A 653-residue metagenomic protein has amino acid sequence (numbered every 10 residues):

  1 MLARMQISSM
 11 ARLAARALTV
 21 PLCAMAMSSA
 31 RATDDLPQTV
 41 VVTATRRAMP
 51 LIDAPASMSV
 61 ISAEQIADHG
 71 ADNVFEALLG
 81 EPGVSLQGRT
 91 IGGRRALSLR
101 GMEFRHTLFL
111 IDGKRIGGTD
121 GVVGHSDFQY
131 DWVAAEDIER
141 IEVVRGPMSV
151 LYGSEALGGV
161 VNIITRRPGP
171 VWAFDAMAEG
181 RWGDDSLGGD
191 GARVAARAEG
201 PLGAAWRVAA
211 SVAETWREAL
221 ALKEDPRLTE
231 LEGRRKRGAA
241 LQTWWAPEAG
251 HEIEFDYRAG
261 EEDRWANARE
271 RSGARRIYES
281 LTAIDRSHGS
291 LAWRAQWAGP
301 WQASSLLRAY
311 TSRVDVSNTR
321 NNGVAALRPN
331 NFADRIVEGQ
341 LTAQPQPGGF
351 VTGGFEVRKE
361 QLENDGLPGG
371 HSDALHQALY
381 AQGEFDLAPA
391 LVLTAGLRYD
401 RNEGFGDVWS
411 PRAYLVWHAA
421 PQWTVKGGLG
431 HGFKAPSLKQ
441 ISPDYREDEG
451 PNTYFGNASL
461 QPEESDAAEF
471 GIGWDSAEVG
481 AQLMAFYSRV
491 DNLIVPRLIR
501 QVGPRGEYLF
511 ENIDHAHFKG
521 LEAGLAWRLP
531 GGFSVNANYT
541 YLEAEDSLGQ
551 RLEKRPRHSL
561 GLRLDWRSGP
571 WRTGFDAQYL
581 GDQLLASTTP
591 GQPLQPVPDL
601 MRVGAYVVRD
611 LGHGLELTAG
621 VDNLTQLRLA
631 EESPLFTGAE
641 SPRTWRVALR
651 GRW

Functional and structural regions predicted by a protein language model:
T43, F75-R115, Y130: Extracytoplasmic beta-strand/coil segments of soluble accessory domains associated with Gram-negative outer-membrane
V74-A77, R95-S98, F109-L110, S126-D131 (+3 more regions): N-terminal periplasmic accessory domains that precede and gate Gram-negative outer-membrane beta-barrel machines
R115-R145: Short acidic/polar hinge/loop motifs at secondary-structure boundaries that mediate gating or recognition
P170-G189, R193-T282, N492: Periplasmic-side early beta-strands and strand-to-turn transitions of outer-membrane beta-barrels
M177, V351, D386-L393, F486-V490 (+5 more regions): Gram-negative outer-membrane beta-barrel transporters
W244-E262, S280-V408, Y414-H418, W474 (+2 more regions): Face-selective signature of the C-terminal outer-membrane beta-barrel domain
E261-D263, E270, Q361, P368 (+7 more regions): Surface-exposed extracellular loop regions of Gram-negative outer-membrane beta-barrel proteins, predominantly
D334-L341, A378-Y380, N457, Q461 (+4 more regions): Outer membrane beta-barrel strand-and-loop segments of large Gram-negative receptors, especially TonB-dependent
